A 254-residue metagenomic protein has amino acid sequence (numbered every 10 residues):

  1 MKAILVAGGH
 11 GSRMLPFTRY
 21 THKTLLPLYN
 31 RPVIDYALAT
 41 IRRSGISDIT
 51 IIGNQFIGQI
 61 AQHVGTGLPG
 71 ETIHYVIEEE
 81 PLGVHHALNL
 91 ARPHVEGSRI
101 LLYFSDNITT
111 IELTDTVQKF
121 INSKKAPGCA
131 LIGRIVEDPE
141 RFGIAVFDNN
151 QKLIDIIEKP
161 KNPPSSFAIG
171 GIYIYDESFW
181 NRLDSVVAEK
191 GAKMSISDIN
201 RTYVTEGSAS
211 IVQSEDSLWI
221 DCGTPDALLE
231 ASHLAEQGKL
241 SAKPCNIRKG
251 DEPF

Functional and structural regions predicted by a protein language model:
M1-L5, R13-P16, L26-P27, R31-D115 (+3 more regions): Conserved N-terminal catalytic core of the sugar/cofactor nucleotidyltransferase
G9, D106, I135: Active-site glycine-centered loops adjacent to acidic/histidine catalytic or metal-binding residues that shape
L25, A145-F147, I211: A structural signal for short hydrophobic beta-strand segments in well-ordered beta-sheet cores
N54, V76-E78, I132, V212-E215: Conserved beta-strand termini and adjacent loop/short-helix elements that scaffold enzyme active sites in alpha/beta
L101, Q118-I121, K152-G250: Catalytic-core segments of class I nucleotidyltransferases/pyrophosphorylases that form NMP-activated intermediates
I111-E140: Conserved donor-nucleotide/metal-binding helix-loop-beta segment in metal-dependent transferases, i.e., the alpha-helix
E137, N150-K152: Ligand/cofactor pocket segment of small-molecule handling proteins
